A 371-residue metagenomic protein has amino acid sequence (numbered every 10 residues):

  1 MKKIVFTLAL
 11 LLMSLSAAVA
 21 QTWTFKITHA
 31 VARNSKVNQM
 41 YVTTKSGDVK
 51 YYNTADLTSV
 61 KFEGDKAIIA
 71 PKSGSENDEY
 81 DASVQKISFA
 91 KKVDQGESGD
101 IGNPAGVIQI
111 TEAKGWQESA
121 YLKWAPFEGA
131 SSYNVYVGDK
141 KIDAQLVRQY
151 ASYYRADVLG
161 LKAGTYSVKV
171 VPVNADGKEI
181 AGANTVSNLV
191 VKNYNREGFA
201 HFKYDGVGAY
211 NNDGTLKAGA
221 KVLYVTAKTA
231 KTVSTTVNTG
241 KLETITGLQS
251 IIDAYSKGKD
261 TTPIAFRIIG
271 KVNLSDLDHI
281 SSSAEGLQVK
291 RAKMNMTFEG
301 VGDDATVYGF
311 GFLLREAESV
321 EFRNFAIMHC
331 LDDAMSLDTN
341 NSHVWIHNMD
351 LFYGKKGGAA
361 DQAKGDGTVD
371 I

Functional and structural regions predicted by a protein language model:
Q21-S98: Compositionally biased alpha-helical segments
G96-G129, G177-N193: Pro/Thr/Ser/Gly-rich low-complexity, intrinsically disordered linker/stalk tracts
E128-Y150: Extracellular low-complexity, O-glycosylation-prone stalks/linkers
D157-I180: Beta-strand-rich modules
K178, L277-H279, Y308-L313, L331-L337 (+1 more regions): Short glycine/acidic-rich loop motifs that flank beta-strands on beta-rich extracellular proteins
A200-F266: Acidic Gly/Asp/Thr-rich repetitive segments characteristic of extracellular carbohydrate-active and adhesion proteins
G240-T262, S275-T297, A305-R323, M328-N341: Extracellular beta-strand-rich solenoid/capping regions of secreted or surface-exposed proteins that bind or remodel
